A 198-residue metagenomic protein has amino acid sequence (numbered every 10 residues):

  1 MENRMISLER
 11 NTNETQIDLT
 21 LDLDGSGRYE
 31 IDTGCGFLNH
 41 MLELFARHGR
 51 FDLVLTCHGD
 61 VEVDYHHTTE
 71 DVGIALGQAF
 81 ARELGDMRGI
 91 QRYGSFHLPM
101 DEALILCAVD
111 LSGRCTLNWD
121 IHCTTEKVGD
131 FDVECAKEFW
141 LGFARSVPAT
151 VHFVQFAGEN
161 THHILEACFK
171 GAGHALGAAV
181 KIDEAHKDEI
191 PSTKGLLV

Functional and structural regions predicted by a protein language model:
M1-V198: N-terminal intrinsically disordered, cationic/polar leader segments that include organellar targeting peptides
